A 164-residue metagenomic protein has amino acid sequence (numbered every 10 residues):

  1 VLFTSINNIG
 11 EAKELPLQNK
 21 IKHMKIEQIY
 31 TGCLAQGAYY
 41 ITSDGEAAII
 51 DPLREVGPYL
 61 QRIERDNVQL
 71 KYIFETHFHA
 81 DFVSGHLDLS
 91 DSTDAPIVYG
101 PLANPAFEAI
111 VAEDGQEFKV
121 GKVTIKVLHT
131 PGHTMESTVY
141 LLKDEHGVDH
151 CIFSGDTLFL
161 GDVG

Functional and structural regions predicted by a protein language model:
L15-P16: Short, low-complexity intrinsically disordered segments enriched in A/P/G/S/L with frequent Arg, especially at protein
M24-V68, Y140-G155, G161: Conserved beta-strand hairpin/beta-sheet module of binuclear metal-dependent hydrolase folds, prominently
I50, K71-H79, V98-P101, H129-G132 (+1 more regions): Active-site neighborhood of phospho(di)ester-bond hydrolases with catalytic His/Asp-centered motifs
V56-G57, F78-V83, N104-F107, M135-E136 (+1 more regions): Active-site environment of divalent metal-dependent phosphoester hydrolases
V56-V98: Active-site metal-binding motif and surrounding structural segment of the metallo-beta-lactamase
V98-P101, E108-I110, Q116: Glycine/small-residue-rich loop that forms an oxyanion/phosphate-binding "nest" at active or ligand-binding sites
